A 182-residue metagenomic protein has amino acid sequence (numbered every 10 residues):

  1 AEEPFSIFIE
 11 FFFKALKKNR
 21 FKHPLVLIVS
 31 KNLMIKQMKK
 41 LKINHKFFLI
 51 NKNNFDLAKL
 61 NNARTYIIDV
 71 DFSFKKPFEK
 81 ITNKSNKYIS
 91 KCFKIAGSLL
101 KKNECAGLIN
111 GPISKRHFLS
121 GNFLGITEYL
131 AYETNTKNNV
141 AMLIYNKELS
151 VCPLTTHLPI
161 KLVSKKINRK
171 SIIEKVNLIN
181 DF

Functional and structural regions predicted by a protein language model:
A1-F182: Anion-binding alpha/beta catalytic cores of soluble intermediary-metabolism enzymes, centered on
